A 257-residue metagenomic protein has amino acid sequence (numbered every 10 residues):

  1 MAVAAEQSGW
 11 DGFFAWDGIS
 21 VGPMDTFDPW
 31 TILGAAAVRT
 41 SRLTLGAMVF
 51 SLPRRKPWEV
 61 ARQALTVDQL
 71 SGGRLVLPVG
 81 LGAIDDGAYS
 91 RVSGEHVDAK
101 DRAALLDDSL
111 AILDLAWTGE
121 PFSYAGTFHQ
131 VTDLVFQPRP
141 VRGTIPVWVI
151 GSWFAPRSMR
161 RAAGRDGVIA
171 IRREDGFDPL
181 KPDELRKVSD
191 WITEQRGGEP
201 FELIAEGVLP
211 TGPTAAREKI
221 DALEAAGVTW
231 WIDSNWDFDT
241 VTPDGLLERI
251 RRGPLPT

Functional and structural regions predicted by a protein language model:
M1-T257: Active-site-adjacent structural elements that line small-molecule/cofactor binding pockets in enzymes
